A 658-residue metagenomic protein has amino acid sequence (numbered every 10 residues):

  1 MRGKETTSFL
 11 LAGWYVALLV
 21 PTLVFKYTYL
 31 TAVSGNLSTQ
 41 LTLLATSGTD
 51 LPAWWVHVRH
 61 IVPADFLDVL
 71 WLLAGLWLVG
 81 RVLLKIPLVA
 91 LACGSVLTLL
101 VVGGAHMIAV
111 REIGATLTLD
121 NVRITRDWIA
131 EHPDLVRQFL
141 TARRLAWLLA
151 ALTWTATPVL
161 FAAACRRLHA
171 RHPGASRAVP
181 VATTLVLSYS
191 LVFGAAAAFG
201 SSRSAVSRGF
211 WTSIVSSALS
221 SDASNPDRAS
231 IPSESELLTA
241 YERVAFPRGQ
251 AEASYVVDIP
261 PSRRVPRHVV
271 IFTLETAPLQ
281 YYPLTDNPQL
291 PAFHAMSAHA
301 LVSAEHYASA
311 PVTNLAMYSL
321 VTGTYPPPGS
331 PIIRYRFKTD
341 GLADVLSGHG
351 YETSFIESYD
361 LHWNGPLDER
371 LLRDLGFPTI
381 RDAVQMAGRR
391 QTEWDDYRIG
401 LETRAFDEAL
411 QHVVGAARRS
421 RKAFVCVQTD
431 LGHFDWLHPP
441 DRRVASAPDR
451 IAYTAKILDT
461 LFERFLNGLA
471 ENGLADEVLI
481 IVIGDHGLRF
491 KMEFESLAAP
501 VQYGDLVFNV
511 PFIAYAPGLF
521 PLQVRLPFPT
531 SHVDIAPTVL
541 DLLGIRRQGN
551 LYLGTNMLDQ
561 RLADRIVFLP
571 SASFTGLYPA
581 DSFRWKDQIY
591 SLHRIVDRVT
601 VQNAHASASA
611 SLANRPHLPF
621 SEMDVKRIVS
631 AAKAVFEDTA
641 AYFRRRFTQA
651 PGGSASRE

Functional and structural regions predicted by a protein language model:
R2-A218: Transmembrane and membrane-interface helices of multi-pass, inner-membrane envelope-modifying transferases
T6-G13, P87-V89, A162-R167, P180-L185 (+3 more regions): Membrane-interface soluble catalytic domains
H57-P63, G329-I333, E393-Y397, P448-A452 (+4 more regions): Active-site rim elements
S188-I271, T276-R443, Y453, L543 (+1 more regions): Active-site-proximal alpha/beta segments of enzymes that process anionic O-linked groups
S303, N314-G323, L497-Q548: Substrate-binding rim/cap in mid-to-C-terminal beta-strand-loop elements of soluble/periplasmic
V413, A417, L466, L479-I481 (+2 more regions): Short, hydrophobic alpha-helical segments
R443-L461: Active-site-proximal segments of metal-dependent phosphoesterases and phosphodiesterases across multiple
A447, A470, L474-E477, I481-F520: Histidine-centered active-site microenvironments of extracellular/periplasmic hydrolases and transferases
